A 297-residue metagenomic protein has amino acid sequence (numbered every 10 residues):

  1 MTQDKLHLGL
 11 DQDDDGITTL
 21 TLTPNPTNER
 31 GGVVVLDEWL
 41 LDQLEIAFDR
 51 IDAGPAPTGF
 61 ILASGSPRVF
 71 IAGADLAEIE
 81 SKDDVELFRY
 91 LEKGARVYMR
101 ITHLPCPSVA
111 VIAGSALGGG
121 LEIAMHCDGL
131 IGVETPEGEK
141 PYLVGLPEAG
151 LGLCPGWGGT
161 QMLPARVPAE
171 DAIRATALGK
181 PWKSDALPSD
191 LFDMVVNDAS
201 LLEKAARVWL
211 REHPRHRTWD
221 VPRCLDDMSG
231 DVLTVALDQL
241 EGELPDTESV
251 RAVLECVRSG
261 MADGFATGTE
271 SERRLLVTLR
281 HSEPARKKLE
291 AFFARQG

Functional and structural regions predicted by a protein language model:
M1-A63, M99: Conserved CoA-thioester-binding segment of acyl-CoA-metabolizing enzymes
T2-P24, E122, A172-T278, K288-G297: Amphipathic alpha-helical segments at domain termini/boundaries
P24, S64-V97, A116, G150-G152: Glycine- (often His-adjacent) and acidic-residue-rich active-site loop that binds/positions the CoA thioester
L62, D75, I123-A124, A186-L187: Hydrophobic/aromatic residues within transmembrane alpha-helices of multi-pass small-molecule transporters
G65, A95, M99-L151, P155 (+1 more regions): Glycine-rich beta-to-alpha active-site loop
A77-V85, C127-T135, R166: A glycine- and small-aliphatic-rich helix-loop capping segment at beta-alpha/alpha-beta transitions that lines
G159-E170: Hydrophobic, secondary-structure "cap" segments at the distal end of domains
